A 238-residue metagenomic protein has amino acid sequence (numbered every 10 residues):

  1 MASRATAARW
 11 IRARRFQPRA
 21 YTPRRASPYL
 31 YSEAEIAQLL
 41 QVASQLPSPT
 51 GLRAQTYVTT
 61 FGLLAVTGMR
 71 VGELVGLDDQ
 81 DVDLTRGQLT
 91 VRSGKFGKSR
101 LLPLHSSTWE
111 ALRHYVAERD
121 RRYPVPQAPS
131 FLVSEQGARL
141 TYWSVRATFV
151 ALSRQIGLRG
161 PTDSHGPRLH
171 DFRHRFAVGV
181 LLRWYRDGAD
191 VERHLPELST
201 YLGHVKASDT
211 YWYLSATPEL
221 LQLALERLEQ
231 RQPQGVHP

Functional and structural regions predicted by a protein language model:
M1-P238: Conserved catalytic core of the tyrosine transesterase superfamily
